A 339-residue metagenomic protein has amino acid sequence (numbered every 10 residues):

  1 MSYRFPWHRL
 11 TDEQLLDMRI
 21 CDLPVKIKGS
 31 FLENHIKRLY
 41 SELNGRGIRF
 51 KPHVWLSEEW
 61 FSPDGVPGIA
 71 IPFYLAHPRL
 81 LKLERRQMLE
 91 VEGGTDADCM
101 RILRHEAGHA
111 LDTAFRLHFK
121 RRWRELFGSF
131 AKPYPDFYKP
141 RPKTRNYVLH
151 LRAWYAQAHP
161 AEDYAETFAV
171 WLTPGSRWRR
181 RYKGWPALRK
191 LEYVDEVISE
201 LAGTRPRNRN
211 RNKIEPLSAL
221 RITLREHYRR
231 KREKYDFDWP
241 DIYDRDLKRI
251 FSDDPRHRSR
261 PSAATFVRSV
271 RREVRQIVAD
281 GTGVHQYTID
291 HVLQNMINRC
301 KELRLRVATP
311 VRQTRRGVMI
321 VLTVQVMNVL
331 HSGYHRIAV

Functional and structural regions predicted by a protein language model:
S2-M18, Y164-A338: Pan-zinc metallopeptidase signature
L16-R19, I27, N44, P142-N146 (+1 more regions): Cysteine-nucleophile amide-bond enzymes
L23-K28, L151-H159, R177-G184: Active-site rim elements
L23-K82, G93, K120, I320-N328: Auxiliary, metal-adjacent structural segments of Zn-dependent hydrolase domains
L83-R104: Short pre-active-site segment immediately N-terminal to the catalytic Zn-binding motif
A97-L117, A165: Active-site recognition of the HExxH zinc-binding catalytic motif
A97-R101, A153-Y164, G184-A187: Active-site metal-coordination segments of metallo-dependent hydrolases
D112-E162, A169-S176: Post-HExxH zinc-binding segment in Zn-dependent metallohydrolases
